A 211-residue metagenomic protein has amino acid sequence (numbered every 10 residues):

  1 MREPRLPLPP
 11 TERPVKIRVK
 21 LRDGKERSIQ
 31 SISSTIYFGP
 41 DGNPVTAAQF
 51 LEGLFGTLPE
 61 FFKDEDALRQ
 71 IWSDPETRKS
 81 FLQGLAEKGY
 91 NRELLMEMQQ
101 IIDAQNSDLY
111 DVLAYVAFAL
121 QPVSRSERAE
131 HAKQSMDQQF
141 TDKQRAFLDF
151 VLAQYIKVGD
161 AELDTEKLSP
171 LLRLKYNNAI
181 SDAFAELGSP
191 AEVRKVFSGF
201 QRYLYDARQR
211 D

Functional and structural regions predicted by a protein language model:
R2-D211: Catalytic cores and motor modules of nucleic-acid processing enzymes
